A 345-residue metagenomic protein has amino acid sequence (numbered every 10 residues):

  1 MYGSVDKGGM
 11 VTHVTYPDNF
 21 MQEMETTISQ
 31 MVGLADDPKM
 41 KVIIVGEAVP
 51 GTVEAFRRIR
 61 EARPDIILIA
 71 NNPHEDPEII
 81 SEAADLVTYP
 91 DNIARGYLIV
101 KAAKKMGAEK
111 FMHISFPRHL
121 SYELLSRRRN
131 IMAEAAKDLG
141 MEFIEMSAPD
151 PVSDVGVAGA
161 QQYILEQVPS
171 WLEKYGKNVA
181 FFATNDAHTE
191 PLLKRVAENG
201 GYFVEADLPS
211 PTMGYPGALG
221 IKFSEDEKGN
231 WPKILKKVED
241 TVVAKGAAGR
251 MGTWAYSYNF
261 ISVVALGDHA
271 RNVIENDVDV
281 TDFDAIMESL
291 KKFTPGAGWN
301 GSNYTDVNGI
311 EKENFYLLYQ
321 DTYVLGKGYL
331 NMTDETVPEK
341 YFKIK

Functional and structural regions predicted by a protein language model:
G3-M24, V42, M112, A133-G156: Short beta-strand elements in bilobed, periplasmic/extracellular small-molecule ligand-binding domains
V11-D36, T52-V53, P151-S170: Structural motif
D18-E78, D186-T189: Beta-alpha junction/loop-to-helix N-cap segments that form part of ligand/metal-binding clefts
P38-V49, I66-N71, M112-S115, F143-M146 (+3 more regions): Periplasmic-binding protein-like
E78-A102, S115-H119, M251-Y258: Short beta-strand elements at the ligand-binding edges of bilobed clamshell
N92-E145, A270: An alpha-beta-alpha
M132-F143, E190-E275: Extracellular/periplasmic periplasmic-binding protein-like sensory domains
I234-K345: Hinge/cleft segment of the Venus flytrap/periplasmic-binding protein
